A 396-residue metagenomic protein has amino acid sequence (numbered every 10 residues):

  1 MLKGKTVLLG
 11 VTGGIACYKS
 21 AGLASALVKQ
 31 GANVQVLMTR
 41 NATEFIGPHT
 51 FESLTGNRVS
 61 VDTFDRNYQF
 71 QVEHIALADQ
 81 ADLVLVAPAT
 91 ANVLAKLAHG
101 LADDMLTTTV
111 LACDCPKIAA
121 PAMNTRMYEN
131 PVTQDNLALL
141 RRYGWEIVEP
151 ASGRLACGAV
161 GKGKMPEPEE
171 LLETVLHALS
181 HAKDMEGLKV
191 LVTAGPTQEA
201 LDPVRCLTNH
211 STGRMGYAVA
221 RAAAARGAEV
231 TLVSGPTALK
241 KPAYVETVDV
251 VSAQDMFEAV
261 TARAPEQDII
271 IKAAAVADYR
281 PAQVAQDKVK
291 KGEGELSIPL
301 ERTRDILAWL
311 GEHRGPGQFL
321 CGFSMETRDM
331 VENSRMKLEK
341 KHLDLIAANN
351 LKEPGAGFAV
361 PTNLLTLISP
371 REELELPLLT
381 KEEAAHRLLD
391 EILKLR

Functional and structural regions predicted by a protein language model:
M1-A119, N124-R396: A cross-family phosphate/adenosyl-ligand binding-site feature
